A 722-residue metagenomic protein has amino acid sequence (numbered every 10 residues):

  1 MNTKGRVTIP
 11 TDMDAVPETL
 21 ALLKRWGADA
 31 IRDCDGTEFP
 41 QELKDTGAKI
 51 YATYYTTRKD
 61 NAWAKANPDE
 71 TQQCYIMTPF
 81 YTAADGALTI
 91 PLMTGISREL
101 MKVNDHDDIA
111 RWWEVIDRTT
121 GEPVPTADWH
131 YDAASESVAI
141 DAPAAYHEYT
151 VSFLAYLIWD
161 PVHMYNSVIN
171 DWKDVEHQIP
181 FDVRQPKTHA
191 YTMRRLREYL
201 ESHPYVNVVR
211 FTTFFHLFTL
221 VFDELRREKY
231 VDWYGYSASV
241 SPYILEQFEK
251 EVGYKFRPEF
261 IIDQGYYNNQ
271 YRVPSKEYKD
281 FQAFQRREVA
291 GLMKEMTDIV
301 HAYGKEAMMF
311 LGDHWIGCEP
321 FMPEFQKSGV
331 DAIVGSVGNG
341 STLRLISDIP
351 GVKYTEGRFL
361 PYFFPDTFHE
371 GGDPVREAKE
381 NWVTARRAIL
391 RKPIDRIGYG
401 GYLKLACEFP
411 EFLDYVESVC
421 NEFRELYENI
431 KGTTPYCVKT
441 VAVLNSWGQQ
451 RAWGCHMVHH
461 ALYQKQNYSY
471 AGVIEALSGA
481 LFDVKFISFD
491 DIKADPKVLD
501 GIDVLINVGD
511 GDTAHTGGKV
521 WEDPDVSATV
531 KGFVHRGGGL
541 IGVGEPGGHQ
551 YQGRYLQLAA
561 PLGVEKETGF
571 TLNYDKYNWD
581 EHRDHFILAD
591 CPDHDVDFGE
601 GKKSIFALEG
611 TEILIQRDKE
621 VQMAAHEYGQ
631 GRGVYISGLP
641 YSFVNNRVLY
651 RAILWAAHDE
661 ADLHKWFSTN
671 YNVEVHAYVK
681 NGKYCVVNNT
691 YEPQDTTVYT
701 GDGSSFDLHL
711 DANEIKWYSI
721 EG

Functional and structural regions predicted by a protein language model:
N2-R58, A62-S97: Noncatalytic N-terminal accessory/assembly modules of large enzymes
G5-D12, A28-C34, I169-A190, V273-A290 (+7 more regions): The substrate-binding groove and active-site-proximal loops of carbohydrate-active enzymes, especially glycoside
T8, D14-K49, R195-T212, A332-I333 (+3 more regions): Catalytic domains of carbohydrate-active enzymes, especially glycoside hydrolases
L43, A62-A64, L196-R197, N207-F214 (+10 more regions): Hydrophobic targeting/anchoring helices
D69-K327, L345, K431: Polysaccharide-binding and catalytic clefts of secreted carbohydrate-active enzymes
L220-D223, Y230, K404-V438, S478 (+5 more regions): Extracellular ligand-binding/catalytic regions of CAZymes and related secreted enzymes and adhesion modules
A461-F486: Short helix-loop-beta junction
G517-H594: A glycine-rich, often tryptophan-bearing local segment used as a flexible ligand/cofactor-contacting loop or short
